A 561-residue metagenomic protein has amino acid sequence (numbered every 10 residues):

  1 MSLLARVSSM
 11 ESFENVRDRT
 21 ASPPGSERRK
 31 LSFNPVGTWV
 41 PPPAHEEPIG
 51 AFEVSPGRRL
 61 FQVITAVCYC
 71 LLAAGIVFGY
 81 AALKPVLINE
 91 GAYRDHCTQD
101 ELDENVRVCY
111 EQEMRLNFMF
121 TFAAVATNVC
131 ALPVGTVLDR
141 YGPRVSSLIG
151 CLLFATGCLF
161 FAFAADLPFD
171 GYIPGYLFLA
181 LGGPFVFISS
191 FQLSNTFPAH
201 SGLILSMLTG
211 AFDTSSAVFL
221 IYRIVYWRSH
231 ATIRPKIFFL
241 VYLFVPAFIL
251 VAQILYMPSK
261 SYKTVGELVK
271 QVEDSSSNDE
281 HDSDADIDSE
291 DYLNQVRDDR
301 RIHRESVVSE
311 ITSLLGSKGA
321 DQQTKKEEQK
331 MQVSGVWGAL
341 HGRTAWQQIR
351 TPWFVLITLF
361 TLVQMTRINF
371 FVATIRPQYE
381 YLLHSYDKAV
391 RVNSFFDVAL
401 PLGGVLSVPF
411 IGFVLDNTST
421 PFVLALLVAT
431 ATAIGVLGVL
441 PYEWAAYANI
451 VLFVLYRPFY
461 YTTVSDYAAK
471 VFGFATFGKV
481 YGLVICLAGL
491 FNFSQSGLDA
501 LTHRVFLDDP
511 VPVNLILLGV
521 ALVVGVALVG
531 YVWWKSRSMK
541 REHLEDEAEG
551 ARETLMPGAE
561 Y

Functional and structural regions predicted by a protein language model:
M1-A51, I254-L359, F370, D546-Y561: Long, low-complexity inter-transmembrane loops of multi-pass membrane transporters
G57-R59, L83-V129: Extracellular/periplasmic helix-loop-helix junction of adjacent transmembrane segments in MFS-like secondary
I76-L87, A339, R343-V408, Q495-S496: Extracytoplasmic gate region of multi-pass secondary transporters
A123-P143, L406-S419, H503: Helix-to-loop junctions at the C-terminal end of transmembrane segments in multipass secondary transporters
V129-F169: Conserved MFS/SLC helix-loop-helix module at the cytosolic interface between two early adjacent transmembrane helices
F169-V186, A445-F459: Hydrophobic core of transmembrane alpha-helices in multi-pass small-molecule transporters, especially MFS/SLC-type
V186, A199-I233, L240-V241, V245-I249 (+2 more regions): Glycine-rich segments within core transmembrane alpha-helices of 12-TM secondary carriers
R391-S394, V398-Y467: C-terminal transmembrane helical hairpin of 12-TM major facilitator-type secondary transporters
